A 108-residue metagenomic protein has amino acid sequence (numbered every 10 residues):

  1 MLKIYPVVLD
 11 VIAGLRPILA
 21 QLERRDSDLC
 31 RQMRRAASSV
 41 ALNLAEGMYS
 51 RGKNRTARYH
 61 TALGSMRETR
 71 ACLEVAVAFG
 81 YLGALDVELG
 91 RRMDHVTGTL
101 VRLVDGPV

Functional and structural regions predicted by a protein language model:
M1-V108: Amphipathic alpha-helical assembly/interaction segments
